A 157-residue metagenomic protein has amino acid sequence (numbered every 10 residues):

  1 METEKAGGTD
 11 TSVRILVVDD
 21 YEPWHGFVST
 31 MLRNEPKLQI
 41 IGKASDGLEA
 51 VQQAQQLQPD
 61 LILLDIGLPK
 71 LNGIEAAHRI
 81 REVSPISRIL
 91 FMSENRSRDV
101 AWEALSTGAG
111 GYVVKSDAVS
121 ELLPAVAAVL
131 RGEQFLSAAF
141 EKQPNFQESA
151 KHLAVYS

Functional and structural regions predicted by a protein language model:
E2, A101-S106, G111-S157: Short, flexible helix-to-coil linker/hinge segments that flank and couple to helix-turn-helix
T11-W24, V28-L32: Conserved acidic segment of CheY-like receiver
D19, D65-I66, S93: Active-site residues of response regulator receiver
K37-S45, Q53: Short hydrophobic/Thr-rich beta-strand motif most characteristic of the beta2 strand and flanking loop of CheY-like
D46-E49, N72-E75: Acidic catalytic/metal-coordinating carboxylates
Q55-L57, R79-S87, T107: Conserved phosphotransfer cores of two-component systems
L57-L63, L68: Active-site beta3 strand of CheY-like receiver
I86-R96: A short, hydrophobic beta-strand element within the central beta-sheet of small alpha/beta folds
